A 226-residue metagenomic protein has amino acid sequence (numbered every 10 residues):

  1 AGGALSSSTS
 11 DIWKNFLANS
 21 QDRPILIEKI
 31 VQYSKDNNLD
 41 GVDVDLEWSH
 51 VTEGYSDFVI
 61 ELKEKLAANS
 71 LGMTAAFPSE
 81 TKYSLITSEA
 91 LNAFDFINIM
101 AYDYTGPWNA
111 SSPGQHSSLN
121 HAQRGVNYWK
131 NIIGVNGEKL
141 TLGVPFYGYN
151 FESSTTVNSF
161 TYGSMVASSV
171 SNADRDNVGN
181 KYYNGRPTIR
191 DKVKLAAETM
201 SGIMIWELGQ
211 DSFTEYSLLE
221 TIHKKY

Functional and structural regions predicted by a protein language model:
A1-V42, L46-S49: Substrate-binding cleft of extracellular glycoside hydrolase catalytic domains
G3-S6, P145-Y149, G209-D211: Acidic glycine-/aspartate-rich tracts in secreted/extracellular proteins
L17-I25, S49-D57, H116-Q123, Y183-R190 (+1 more regions): Soluble non-cytosolic domains of exported or imported proteins
A18-D36, S79-A90, Y183-A197: Short, acidic/polar
E28, W48-V170: Substrate-binding surface in catalytic domains of secreted glycosidases
K35, D45-M73, F77, T188-Y226: Active-site and adjacent substrate-binding regions of carbohydrate-active enzymes
D40, D95, S201: Receiver (REC) domain switch/active-site residues of two-component response regulators
G137-T199, E220-Y226: Glycan-binding loop/region signatures in secreted carbohydrate-active enzymes
